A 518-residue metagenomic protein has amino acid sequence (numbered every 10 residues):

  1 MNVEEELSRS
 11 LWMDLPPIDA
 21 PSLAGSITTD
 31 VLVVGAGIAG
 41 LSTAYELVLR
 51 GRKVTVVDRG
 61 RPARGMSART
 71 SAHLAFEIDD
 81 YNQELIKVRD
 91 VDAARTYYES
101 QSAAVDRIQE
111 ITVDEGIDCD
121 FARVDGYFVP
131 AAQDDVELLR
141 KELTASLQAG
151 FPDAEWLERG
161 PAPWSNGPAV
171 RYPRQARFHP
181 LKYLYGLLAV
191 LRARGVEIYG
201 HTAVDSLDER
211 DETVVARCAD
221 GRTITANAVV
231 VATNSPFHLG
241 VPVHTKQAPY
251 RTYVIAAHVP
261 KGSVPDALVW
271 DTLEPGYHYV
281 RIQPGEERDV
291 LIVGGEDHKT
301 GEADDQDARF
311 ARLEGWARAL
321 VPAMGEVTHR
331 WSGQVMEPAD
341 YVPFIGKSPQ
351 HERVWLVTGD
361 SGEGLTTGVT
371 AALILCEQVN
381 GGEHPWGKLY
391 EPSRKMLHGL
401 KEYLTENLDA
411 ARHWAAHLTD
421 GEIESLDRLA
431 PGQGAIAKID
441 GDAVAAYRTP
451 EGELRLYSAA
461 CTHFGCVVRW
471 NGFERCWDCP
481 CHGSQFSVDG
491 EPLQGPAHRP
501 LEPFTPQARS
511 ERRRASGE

Functional and structural regions predicted by a protein language model:
M1-V31, L49, E491, H498-F504: Extreme N-terminal leader/targeting segments of oxidoreductases
N2-D14, D80-I86, E110-G186: Flavin (FAD/FMN) cofactor-binding and adjacent substrate-gating region of FAD-dependent oxidoreductase domains
V48-R69: Glycine-rich FAD pyrophosphate-binding loop
R69-S100: Glycine-rich active-site loop/strand segments that organize a redox cofactor
E137, T144-A149, A169-N227: Helical element adjacent to the flavin cofactor pocket in flavoenzyme catalytic cores
S206-I282, H413-W414, G421, S425-D427: Flavin-dependent oxidoreductases
I255, I436-R514: Rieske [2Fe-2S] iron-sulfur-binding domain
E274-P275, K299-Y403, Y457: C-terminal catalytic lobe of FAD-dependent flavoproteins
